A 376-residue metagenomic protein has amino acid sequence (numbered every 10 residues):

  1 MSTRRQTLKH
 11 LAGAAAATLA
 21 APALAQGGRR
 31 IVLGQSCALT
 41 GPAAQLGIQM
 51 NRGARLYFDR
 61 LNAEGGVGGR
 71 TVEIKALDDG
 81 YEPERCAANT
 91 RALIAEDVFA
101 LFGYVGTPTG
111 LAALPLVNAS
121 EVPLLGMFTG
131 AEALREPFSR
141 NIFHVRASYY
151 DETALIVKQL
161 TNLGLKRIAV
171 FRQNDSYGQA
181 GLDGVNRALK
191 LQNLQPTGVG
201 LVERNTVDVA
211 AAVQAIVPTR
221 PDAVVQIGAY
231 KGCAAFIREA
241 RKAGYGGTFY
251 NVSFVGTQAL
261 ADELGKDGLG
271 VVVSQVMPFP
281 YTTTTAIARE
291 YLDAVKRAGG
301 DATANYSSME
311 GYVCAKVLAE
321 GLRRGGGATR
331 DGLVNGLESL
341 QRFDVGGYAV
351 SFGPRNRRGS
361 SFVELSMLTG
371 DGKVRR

Functional and structural regions predicted by a protein language model:
M1-T18: N-terminal secretory signal peptides and thylakoid transit peptides that target proteins across membranes
A20-P22: N-terminal signal peptide c-region/cleavage motif recognized by signal peptidases
G34-G53, L77-P83, V105-P108, F171-Q179 (+3 more regions): Extracytoplasmic "Venus flytrap"
Q45-R52, G65-A133, V202-V209, A229-G232 (+1 more regions): Beta-alpha junction/loop-to-helix N-cap segments that form part of ligand/metal-binding clefts
A88, E132-A133, R140-G244, Q258 (+2 more regions): Extracellular/periplasmic Venus flytrap/periplasmic-binding protein
L93, D97-V105, L125-M127, A169-F171 (+4 more regions): Periplasmic-binding protein-like
I237-G311, G372-R375: Extracellular/periplasmic periplasmic-binding protein-like sensory domains
V295-M309, V317-R375: Segments of small-molecule ligand-sensing domains
